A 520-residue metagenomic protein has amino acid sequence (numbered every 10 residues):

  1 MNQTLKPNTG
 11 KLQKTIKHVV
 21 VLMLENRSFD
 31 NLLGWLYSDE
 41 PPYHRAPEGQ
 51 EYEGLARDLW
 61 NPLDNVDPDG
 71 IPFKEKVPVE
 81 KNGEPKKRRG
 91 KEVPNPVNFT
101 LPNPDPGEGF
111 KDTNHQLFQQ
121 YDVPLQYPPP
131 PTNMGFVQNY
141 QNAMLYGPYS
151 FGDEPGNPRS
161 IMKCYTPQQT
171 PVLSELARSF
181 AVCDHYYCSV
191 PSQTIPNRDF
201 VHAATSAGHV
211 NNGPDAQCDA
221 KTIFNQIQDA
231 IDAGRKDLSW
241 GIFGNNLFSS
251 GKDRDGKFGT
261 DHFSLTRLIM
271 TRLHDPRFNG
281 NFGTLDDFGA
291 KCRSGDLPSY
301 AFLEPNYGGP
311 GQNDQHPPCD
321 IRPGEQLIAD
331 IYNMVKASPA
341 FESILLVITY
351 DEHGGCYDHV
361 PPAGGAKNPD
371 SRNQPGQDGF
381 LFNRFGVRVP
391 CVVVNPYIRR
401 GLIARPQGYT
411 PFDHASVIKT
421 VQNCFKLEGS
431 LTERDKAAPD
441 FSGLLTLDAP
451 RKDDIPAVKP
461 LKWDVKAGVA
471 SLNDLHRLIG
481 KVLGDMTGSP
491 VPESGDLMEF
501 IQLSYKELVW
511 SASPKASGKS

Functional and structural regions predicted by a protein language model:
M1-S520: N-terminal pro-sequences and low-complexity stem/linker regions of secreted or lumenal proteins
